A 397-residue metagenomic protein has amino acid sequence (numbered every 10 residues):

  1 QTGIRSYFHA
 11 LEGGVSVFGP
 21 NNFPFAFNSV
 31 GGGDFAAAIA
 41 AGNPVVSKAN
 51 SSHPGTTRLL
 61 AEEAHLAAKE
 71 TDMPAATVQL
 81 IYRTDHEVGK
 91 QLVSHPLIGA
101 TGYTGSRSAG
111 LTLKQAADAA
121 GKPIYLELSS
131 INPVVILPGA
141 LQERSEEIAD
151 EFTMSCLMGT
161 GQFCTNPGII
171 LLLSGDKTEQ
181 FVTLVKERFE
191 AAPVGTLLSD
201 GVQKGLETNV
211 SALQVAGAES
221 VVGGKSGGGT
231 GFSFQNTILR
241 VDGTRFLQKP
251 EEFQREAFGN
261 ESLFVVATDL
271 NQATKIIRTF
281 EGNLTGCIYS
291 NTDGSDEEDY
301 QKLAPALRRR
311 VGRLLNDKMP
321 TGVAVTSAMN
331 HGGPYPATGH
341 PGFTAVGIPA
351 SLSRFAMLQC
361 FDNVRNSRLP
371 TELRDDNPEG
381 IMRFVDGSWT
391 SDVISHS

Functional and structural regions predicted by a protein language model:
Q1-A149, T153, L172, T178-E179 (+1 more regions): Rossmann-like NAD(P) dinucleotide-binding subdomain of oxidoreductase/dehydrogenase enzymes
T2-R5, G223-G228, G322: Short, solvent-exposed loop/turn elements at beta->coil junctions and helix N-caps that rim active or binding pockets
I39, D118, Q214, R278 (+1 more regions): Anion (oxyanion) recognition and catalysis
S52-H53, I81-Y82, P167-L172, L197-Q203 (+1 more regions): Conserved short loop/turn motifs at secondary-structure junctions
E63-T71, S108-Q248, K275, H396: ALDH superfamily catalytic-core signature
D72-A75, I98, L172, Q180-A191 (+1 more regions): Conserved C-terminal structural/oligomerization subdomain of aldehyde/semialdehyde dehydrogenase
Y82-Q91, Q203-L213, V323-T326: Short, conserved secondary-structure transition motifs
